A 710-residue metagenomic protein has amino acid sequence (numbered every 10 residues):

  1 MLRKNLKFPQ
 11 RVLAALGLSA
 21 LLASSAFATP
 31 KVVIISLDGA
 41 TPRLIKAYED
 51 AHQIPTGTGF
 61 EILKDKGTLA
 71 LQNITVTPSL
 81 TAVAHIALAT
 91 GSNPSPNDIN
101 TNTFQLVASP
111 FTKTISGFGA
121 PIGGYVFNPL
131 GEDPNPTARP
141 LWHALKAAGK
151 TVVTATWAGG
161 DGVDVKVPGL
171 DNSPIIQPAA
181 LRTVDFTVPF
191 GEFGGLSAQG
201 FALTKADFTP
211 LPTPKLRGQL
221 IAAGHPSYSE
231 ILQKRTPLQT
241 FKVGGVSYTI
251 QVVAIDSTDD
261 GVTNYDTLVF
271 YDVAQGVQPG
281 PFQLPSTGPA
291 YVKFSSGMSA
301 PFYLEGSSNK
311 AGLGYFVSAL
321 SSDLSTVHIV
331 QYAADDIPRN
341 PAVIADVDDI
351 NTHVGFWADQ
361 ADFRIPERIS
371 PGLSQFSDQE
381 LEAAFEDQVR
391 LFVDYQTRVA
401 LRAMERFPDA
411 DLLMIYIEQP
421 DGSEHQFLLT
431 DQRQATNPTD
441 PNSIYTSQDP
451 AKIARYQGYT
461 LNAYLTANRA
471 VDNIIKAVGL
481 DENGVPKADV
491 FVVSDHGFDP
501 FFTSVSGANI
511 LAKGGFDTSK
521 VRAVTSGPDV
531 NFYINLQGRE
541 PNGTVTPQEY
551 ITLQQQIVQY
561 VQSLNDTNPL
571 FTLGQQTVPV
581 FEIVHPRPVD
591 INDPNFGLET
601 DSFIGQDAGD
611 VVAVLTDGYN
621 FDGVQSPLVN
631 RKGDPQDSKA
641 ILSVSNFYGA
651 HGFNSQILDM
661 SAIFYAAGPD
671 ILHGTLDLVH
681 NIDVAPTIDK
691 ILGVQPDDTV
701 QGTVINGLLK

Functional and structural regions predicted by a protein language model:
L13-A23: Bacterial N-terminal signal peptides
P30-I45, I62-K64, L88, L145 (+8 more regions): Beta-strand elements within well-structured catalytic alpha/beta cores of enzymes that handle phosphate/sulfate esters
P42-A147, A158-L181, Q251, T258-D260 (+7 more regions): Active-site nucleophile/metal-coordination loop of metallo-enzymes that catalyze phosphate/sulfate and related
G59, A463-N509, T572-P588, N592-P594 (+2 more regions): Metal-dependent active-site segment of extracytoplasmic phospho-/sulfohydrolases and closely related
F127-Q379, F392, Q396-M414, E418-P438: A contiguous, mid-domain pocket- or channel-lining segment that forms the substrate-recognition surface
T137-R139, A202, D207-T326, A333-A334 (+1 more regions): Active-site neighborhoods of enzymes that stabilize oxyanions during catalysis
A383-L413, L429-V490, Q554-N565, D683 (+1 more regions): A long, amphipathic alpha-helix that forms part of the scaffold/cap immediately adjacent to metal-dependent active
D472, V485-T544, I551: Acidic/histidine-rich catalytic neighborhood
